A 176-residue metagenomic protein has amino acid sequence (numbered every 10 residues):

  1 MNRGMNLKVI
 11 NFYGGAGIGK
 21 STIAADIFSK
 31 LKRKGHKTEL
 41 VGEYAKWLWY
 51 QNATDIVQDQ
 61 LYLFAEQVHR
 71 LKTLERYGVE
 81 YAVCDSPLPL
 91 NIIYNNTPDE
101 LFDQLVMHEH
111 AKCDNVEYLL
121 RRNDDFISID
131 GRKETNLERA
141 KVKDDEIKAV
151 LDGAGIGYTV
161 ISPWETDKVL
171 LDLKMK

Functional and structural regions predicted by a protein language model:
N2-L7: Phosphate-binding P-loop
F12: Hydrophobic anchor at the beta1->P-loop junction of P-loop NTPases
A16: The conserved Walker
K20: Conserved lysine of the Walker
I23: Hydrophobic positions on the alpha1 helix immediately C-terminal to the Walker A/P-loop
F28-H69: Conserved substrate/cofactor phosphate-moiety recognition/catalytic segment in nucleotide-dependent phosphotransferases
A53-E100: Conserved nucleotide-sensing/catalytic segment adjacent to the nucleotide-binding pocket in NTP-handling enzymes
P98-D167, K174: A glycine- and Lys/Arg-enriched "phosphate-lid" helix/loop adjacent to the NTP-binding pocket of small-molecule kinases
